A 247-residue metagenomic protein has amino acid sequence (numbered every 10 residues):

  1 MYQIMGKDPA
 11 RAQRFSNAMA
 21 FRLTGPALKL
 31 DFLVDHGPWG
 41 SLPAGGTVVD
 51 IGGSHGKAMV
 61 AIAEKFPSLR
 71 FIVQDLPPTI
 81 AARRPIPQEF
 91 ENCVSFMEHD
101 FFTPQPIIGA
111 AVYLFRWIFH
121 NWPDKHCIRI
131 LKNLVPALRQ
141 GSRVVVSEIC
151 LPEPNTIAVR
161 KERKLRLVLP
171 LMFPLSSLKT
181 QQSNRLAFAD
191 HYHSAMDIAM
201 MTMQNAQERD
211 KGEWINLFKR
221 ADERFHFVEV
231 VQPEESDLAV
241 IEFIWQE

Functional and structural regions predicted by a protein language model:
M1-V168, F227, A239: Conserved adenosyl
C150-A221: C-terminal alpha-helical "lid/dimerization" subdomain adjacent to the S-adenosyl-L-methionine
A221-E247: Core SAM-dependent methyltransferase catalytic element
